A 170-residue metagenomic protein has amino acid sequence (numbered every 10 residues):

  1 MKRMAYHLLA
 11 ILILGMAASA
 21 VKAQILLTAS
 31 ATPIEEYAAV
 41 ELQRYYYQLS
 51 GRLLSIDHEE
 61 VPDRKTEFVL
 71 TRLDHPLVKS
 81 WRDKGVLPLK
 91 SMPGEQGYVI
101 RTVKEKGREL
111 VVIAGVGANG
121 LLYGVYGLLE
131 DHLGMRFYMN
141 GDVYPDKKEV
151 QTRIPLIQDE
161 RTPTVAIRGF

Functional and structural regions predicted by a protein language model:
M1-A5: N-terminal hydrophobic targeting signals that begin at the initiator methionine
Y6-T102, V150-E160: Acidic, contiguous N-terminal accessory segments
E41, Y45, K90-F170: Feature activates predominantly on carbohydrate-active enzymes
